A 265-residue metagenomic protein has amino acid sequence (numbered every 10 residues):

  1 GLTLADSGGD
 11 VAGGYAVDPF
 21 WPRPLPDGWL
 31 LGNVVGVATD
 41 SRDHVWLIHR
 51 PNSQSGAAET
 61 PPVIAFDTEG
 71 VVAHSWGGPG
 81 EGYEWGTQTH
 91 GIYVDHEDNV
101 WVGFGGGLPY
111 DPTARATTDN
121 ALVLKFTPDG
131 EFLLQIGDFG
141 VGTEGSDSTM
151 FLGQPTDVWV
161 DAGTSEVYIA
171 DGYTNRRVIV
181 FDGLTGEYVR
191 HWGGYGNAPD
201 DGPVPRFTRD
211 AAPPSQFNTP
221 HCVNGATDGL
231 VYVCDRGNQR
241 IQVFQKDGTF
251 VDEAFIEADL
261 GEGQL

Functional and structural regions predicted by a protein language model:
L2-L265: Eukaryotic scaffold repeat domains enriched in small/polar residues
